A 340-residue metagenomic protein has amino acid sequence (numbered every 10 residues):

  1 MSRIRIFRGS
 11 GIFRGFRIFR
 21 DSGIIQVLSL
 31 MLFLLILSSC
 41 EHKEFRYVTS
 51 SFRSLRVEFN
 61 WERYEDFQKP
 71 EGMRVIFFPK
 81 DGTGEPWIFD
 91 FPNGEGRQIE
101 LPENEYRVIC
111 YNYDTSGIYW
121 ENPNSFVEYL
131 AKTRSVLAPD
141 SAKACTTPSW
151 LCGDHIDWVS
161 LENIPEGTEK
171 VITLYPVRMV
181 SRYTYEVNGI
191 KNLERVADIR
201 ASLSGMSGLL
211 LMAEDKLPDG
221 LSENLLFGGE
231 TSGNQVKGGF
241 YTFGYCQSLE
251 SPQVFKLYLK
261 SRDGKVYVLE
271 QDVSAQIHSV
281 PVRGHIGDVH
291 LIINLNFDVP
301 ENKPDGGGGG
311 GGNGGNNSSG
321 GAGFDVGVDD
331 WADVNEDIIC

Functional and structural regions predicted by a protein language model:
M1-D21: N-terminal secretory signal peptides that target proteins for export/translocation
R5-I6, I24-F33: Sec-dependent signal peptide recognition, specifically the positively charged N-region followed immediately by
I36-S39: C-terminal motif of bacterial Sec signal peptides marking the signal peptidase cleavage site
R46-R63, Y175-N188: A short, Gly/Thr-enriched small/hydrophobic beta-strand-prone motif that recurs across taxa
R74-P123, V196-V280, C340: Tryptophan-paired
E85-R178: Short, low-hydrophobicity acidic/polar segments
C145-K237: A sequence/structural signal for flexible, mid-protein segments enriched in small/helix-disrupting residues
E250-C340: Hydrophilic extracytoplasmic domains
